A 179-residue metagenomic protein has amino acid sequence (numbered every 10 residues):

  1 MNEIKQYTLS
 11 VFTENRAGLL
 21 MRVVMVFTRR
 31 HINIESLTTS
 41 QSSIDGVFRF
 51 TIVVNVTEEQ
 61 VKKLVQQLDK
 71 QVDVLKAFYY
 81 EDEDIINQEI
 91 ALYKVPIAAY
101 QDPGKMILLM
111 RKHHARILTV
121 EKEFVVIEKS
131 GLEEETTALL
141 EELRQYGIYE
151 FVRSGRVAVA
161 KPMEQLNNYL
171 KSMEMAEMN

Functional and structural regions predicted by a protein language model:
M1-F48, V53-N179: Long, contiguous binding/interaction regions
